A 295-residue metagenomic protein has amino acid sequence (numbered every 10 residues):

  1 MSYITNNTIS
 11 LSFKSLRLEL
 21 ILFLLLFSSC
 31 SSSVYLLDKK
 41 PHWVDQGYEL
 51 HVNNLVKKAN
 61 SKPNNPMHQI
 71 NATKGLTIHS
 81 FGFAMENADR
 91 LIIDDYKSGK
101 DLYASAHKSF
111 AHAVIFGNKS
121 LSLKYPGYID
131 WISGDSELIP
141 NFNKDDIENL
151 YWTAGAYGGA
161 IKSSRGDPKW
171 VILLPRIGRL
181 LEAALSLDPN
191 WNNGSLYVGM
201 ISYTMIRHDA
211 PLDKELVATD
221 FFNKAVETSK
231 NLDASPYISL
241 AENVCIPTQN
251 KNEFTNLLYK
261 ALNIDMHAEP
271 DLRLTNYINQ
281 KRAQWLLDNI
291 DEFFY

Functional and structural regions predicted by a protein language model:
Y3-L20: Bacterial N-terminal signal peptides that target proteins for export
F27-S29: C-terminal motif of bacterial Sec signal peptides marking the signal peptidase cleavage site
S33-K57, S61, G75-A183, L196-T228 (+4 more regions): Short coil/linker segments at helix-helix boundaries
K62-H68: A short, structured loop/turn motif at beta-sheet edges
P63, Y125, P189-W191, K230-N231: Short coil turns that delineate tetratricopeptide repeat
A283: Acidic-aromatic/histidine active-site loop/patch
N289-D291, Y295: Eukaryotic intrinsically disordered, low-complexity segments enriched for acidic and Ser/Thr/Pro residues that serve as
